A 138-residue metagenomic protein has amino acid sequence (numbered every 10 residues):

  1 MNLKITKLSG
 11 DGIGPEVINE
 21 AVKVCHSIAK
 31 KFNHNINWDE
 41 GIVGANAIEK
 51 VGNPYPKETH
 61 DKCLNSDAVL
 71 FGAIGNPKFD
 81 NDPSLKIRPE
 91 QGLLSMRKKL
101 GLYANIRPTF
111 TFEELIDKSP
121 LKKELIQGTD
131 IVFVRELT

Functional and structural regions predicted by a protein language model:
M1-G12, K30, N37, I42-T138: Anion-binding alpha/beta catalytic cores of soluble intermediary-metabolism enzymes, centered on
I13-I18: Short N-terminal binding/cap micro-motifs at the start of the first secondary-structure element
N19-V22, G75: Short, function-defining helix-loop hinge/capping sites that tune catalysis or transport
V22-F32: Short catalytic helix/loop segments, enriched in acidic residues and glycine and frequently bearing histidine
